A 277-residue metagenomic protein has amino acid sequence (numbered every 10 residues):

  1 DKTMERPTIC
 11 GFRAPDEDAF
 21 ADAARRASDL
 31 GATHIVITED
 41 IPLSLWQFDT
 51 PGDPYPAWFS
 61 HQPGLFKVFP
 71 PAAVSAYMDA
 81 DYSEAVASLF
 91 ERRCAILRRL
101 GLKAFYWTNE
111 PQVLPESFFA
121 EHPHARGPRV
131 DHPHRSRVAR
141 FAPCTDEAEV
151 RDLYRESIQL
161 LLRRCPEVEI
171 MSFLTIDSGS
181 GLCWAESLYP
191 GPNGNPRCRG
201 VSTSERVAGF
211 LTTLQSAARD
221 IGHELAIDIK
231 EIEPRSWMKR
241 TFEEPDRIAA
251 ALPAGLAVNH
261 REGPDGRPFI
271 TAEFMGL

Functional and structural regions predicted by a protein language model:
D1: Contiguous, structured surface segment used for ligand recognition
E5-A24, S28-D40, S44-P70, A76-R92 (+4 more regions): Catalytic-core regions of glycoside hydrolase
